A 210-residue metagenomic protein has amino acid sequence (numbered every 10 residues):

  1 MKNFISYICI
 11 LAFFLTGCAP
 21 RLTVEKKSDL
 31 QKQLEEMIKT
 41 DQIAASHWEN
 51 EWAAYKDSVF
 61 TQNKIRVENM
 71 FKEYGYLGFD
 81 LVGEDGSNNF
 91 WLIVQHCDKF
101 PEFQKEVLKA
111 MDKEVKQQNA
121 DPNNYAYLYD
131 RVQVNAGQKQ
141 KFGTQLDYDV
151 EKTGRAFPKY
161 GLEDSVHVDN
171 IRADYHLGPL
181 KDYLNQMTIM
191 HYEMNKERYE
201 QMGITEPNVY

Functional and structural regions predicted by a protein language model:
M1-K26: Bacterial Sec-dependent N-terminal signal peptides
P20-F79, S87, K99: Start-of-domain marker
Q31, K64, E68-F71, F90 (+3 more regions): Extracytoplasmic/secreted envelope proteins and their assembly/folding machinery, especially bacterial periplasmic
F71, L77-N135, K139, Q145: Mature extracellular/secreted ectodomains of secretory-pathway proteins
F142-T144, D149-V150, Y210: Compositional signal for N-terminal targeting/processing segments
T153-V166: Short, 15-30-residue, compositionally biased linear elements with alpha-helical propensity or flexible coil
I171-Y210: C-terminal partner/receptor-binding element of secreted or periplasmic proteins
